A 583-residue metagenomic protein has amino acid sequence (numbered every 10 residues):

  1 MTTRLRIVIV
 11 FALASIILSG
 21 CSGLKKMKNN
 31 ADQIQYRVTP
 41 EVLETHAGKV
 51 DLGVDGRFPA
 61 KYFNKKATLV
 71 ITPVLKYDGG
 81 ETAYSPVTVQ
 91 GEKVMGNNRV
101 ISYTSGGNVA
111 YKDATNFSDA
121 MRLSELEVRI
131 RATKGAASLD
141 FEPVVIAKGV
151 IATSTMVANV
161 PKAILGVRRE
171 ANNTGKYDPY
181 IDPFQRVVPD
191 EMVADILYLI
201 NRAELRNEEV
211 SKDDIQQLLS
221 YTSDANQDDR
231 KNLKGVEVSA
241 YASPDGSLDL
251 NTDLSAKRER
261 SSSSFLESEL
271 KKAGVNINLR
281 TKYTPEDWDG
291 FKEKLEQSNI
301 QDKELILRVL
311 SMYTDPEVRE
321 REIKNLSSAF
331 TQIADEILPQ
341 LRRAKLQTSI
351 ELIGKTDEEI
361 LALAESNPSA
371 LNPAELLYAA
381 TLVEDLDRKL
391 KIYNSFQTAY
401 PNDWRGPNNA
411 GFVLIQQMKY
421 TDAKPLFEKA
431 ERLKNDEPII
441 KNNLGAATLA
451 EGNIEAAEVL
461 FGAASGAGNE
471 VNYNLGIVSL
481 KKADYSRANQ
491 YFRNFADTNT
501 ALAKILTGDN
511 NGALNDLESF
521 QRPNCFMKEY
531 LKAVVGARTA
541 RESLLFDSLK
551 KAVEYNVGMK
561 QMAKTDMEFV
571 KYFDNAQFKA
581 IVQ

Functional and structural regions predicted by a protein language model:
T2-K532, G536, R541-K551, V557 (+3 more regions): N-terminal targeting segments with Sec-dependent signals, encompassing both cleavable signal peptides and non-cleavable
K564-T565, D574: Phosphate-coordinating loops and pocket residues in cytosolic domains that bind phosphorylated ligands
E568: Short, solvent-exposed cationic patches
Q577: Short, aromatic/basic amphipathic alpha-helical patches
